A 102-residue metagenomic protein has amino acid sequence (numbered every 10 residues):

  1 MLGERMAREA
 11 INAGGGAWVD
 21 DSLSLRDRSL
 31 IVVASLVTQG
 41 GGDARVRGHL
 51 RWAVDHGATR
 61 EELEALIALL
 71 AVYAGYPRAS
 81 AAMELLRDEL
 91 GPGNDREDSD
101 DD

Functional and structural regions predicted by a protein language model:
M1-D27, T38-G40, R47, D55 (+1 more regions): Acidic, glycine/proline-rich low-complexity segments that act as flexible tails and inter-domain linkers
R28-L36, L66: Short, structured motif recognition centered on aromatic/hydrophobic residues
S35-G42, A74-G75: Short alpha-helix boundary/capping elements
V37, W52-H56, L69-V72: Short basic/hydrophobic patches in alpha-helices and adjacent helix-turn junctions that form amphipathic surface motifs
A44-E64: Mid-chain, well-packed structural core segment of small domains
E64-R87: C-terminal structural segments of small proteins and small subunits
